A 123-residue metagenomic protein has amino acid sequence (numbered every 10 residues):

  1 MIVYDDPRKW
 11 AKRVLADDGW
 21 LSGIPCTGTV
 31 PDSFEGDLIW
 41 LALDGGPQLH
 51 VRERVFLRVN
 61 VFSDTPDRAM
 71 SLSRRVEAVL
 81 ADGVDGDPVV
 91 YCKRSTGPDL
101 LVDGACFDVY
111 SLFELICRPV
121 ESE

Functional and structural regions predicted by a protein language model:
M1-L49, D67, A78, D87: Small/polar-rich, solvent-exposed N-terminal microdomains that initiate assembly or binding
M1-R13, D44-R52, Y91-E123: Short, charged interaction patches at domain edges and termini
G19-W20, G28-P31, R74, D108-Y110 (+1 more regions): A general secondary-structure boundary signal
L38, F56-R58, D108-L112: Broad gene-expression machinery/nucleic-acid interaction feature
V51-D64: Short glycine-rich, basic-tinged beta-strand/loop micro-motifs
F62-D85: Mid-chain, well-packed structural core segment of small domains
